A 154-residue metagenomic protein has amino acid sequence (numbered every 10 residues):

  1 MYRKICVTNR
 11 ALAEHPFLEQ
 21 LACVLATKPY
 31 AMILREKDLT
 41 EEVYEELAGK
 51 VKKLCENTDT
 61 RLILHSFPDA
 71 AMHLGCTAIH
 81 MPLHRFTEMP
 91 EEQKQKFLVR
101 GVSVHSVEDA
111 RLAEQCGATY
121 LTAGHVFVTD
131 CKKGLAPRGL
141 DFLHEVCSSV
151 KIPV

Functional and structural regions predicted by a protein language model:
M1-E88, K94-T119, E145, I152: Conserved N-terminal beta1-alpha1 strand-loop-helix module at the mouth
T119-V154: Active-site/ligand-binding-proximal alpha/beta "capping" segment
